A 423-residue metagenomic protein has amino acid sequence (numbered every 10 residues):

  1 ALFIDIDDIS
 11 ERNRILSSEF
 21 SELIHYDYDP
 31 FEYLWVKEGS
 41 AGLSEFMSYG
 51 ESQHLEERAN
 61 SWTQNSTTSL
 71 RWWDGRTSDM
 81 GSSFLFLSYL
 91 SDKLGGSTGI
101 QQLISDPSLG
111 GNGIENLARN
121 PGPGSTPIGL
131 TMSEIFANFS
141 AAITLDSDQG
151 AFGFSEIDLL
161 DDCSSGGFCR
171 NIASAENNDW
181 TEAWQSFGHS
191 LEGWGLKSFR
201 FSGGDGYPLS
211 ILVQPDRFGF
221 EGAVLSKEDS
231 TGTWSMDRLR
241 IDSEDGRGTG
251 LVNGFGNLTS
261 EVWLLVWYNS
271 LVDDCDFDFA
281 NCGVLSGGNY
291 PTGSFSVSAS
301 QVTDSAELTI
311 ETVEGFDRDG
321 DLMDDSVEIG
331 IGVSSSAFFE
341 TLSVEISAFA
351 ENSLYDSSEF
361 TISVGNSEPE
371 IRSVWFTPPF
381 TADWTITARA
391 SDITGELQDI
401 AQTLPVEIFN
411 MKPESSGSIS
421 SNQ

Functional and structural regions predicted by a protein language model:
A1-Y33, S40-A41, E51-Q53, S69: Juxtacatalytic substrate-recognition/specificity segment
F31-T77: Post-HExxH zinc-binding segment in Zn-dependent metallohydrolases
T63-D148: Active-site-proximal alpha-helical
G111-T303: Beta/coil-rich, acidic/histidine-enriched accessory regions frequently appended to metallopeptidases
K197, D205-L209, D325-I329, N422-Q423: Structural beta-strand segments of beta-rich domains
D245-T249, V364-V374: Aromatic sugar-binding surface patches on proteins that engage polysaccharides or sugar-phosphate polymers
F255-L258, W375-A382: Surface-exposed, short loops/turns at beta-strand junctions within beta-sandwich domains
D317-S326: Acidic, glycine-anchored loop motifs typical of Ca2+
